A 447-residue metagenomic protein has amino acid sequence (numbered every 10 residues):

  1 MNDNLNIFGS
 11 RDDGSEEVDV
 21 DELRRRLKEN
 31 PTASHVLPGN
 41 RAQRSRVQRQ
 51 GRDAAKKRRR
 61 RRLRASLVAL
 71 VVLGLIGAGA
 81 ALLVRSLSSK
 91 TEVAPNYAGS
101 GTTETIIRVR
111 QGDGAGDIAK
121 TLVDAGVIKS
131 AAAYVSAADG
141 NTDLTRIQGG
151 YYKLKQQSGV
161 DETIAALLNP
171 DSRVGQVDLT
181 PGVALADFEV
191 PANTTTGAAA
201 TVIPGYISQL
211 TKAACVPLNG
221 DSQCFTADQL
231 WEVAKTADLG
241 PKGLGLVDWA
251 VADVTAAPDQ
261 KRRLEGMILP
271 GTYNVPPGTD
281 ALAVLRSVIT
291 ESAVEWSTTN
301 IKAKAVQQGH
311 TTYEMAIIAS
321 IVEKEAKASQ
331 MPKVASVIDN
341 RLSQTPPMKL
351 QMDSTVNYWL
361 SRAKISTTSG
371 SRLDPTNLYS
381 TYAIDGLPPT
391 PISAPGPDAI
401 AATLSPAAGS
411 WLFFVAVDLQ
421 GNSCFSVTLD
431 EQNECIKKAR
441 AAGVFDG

Functional and structural regions predicted by a protein language model:
M1-T345, S405-A408, D418-G447: Conserved catalytic or metal-liganding residues and their short signature motifs at active sites of enzymes
K57-R64, D353, T367-S369, G396-P397: Residue-level signal for threonine
A69-G74, G116-A119, L239, I365-T367 (+2 more regions): Generic detector of short, locally flexible boundary/turn motifs and exposed helical patches
K153, N274-P276, N357, S380 (+1 more regions): Residues in well-ordered beta-strands of folded domains
T312-Y313, A328-A383: Small-residue-rich helix-loop
W359, S366-E434, A439-D446: Peptidoglycan cell-wall recognition and remodeling modules
